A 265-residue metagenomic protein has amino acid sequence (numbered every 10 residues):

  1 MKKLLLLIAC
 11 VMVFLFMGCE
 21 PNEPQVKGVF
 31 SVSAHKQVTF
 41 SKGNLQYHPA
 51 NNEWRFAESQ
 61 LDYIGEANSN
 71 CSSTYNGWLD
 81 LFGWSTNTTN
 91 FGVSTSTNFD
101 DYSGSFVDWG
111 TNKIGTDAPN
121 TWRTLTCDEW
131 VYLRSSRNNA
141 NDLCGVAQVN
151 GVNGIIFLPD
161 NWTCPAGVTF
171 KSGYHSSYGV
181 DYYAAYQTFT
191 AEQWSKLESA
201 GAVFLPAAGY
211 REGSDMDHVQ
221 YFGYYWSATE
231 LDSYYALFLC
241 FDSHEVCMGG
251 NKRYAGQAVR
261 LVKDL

Functional and structural regions predicted by a protein language model:
M1-L4: Positively charged n-region of N-terminal signal peptides that target proteins for export
L6-L7, W130: General alpha-helical segment detector with a strong preference for membrane-spanning helices and helix-boundary regions
L7-I8, S176: Intrinsically disordered, low-complexity segments enriched in polar/charged small residues
V11-M12: Repetitive helical segments and hydrophobic/amphipathic motifs
L15-G18: C-terminal motif of bacterial Sec signal peptides marking the signal peptidase cleavage site
E23-L265: Conserved positions within compact, well-structured domain cores
